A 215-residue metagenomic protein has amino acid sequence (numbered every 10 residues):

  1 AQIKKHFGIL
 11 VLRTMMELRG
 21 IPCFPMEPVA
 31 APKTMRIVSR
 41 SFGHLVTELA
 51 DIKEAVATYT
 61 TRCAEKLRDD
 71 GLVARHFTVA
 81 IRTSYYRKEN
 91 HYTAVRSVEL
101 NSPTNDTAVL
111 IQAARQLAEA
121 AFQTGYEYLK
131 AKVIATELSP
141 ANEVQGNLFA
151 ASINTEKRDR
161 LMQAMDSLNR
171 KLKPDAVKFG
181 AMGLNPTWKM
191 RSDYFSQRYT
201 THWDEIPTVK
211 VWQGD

Functional and structural regions predicted by a protein language model:
A1-G125, K210: DNA-contacting surface of Y-family translesion DNA polymerases
A94-V95, E99-D215: Acidic, metal-coordinating catalytic segment for phosphate/diphosphate chemistry, firing primarily on the Nudix
